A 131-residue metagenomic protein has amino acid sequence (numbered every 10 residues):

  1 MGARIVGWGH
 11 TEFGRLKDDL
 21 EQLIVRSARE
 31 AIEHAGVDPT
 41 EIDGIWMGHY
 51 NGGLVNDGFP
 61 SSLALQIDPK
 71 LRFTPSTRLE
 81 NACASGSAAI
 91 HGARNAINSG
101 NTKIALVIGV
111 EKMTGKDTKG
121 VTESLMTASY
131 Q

Functional and structural regions predicted by a protein language model:
M1-E21, E30: Condensing-enzyme catalytic core mediating Claisen C-C bond formation in acyl metabolism
R4, N51-I104, I108, K112 (+2 more regions): Conserved catalytic cysteine-centered active-site region of acyl-thioester-dependent Claisen-condensing enzymes
V6, A31, I42-I45, G86 (+1 more regions): Buried hydrophobic positions in well-ordered alpha/beta secondary-structure cores of metabolic enzymes
E12-G14, M47, R78-L79: A short, structure-level motif marking secondary-structure boundaries and short turns
D18-V25, E41-M47, G52, F59 (+1 more regions): Metallocofactor- and cofactor-centric catalytic cores in central/energy metabolism, strongly enriched
E21-G36, P60-S61, A89: Short, well-ordered amphipathic alpha-helical segments that serve as non-catalytic structural scaffolds within diverse
A35-P39, L54: Short secondary-structure boundary/capping segments within folded domains
D38-G44, P75, K103: Short acidic capping loops at alpha-helix termini that bridge into adjacent secondary structure
